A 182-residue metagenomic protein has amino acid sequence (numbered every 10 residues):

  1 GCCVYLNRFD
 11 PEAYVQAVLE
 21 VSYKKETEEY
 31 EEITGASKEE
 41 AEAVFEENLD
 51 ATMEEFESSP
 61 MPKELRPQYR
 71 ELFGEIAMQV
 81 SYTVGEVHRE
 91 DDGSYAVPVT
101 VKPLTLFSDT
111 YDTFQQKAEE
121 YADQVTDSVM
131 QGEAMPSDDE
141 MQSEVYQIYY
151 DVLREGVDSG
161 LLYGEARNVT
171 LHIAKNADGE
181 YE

Functional and structural regions predicted by a protein language model:
V4-M78, T83: Core segments of small alpha/beta cavity-forming domains
K25-E29, L104-L106, G179-Y181: Primarily extracytoplasmic ectodomains and periplasmic/lumenal surface modules that are beta-strand-rich
Y30-E39, P136-S137, M141-Y146, L162-V169: Short glycine-rich, low-complexity/disordered patches
M61-P136, E140-V145: Surface-exposed, charged secondary-structure patches
A118-A134, E140, S159-E182: Short beta-strand edge/turn micro-motifs at domain boundaries
V145-G160: Acidic, glycine-rich flexible loop segments
